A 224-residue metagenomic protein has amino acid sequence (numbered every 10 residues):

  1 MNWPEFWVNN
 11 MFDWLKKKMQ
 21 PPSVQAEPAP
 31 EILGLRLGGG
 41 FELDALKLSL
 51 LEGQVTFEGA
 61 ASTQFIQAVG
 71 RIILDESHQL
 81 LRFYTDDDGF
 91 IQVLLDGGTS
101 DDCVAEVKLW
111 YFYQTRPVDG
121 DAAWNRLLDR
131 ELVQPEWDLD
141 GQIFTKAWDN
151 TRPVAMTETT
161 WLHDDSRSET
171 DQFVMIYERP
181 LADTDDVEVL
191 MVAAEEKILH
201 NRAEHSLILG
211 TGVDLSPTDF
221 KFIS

Functional and structural regions predicted by a protein language model:
N2-T63, V69-S224: Mixed-charge, low-complexity intrinsically disordered regions
